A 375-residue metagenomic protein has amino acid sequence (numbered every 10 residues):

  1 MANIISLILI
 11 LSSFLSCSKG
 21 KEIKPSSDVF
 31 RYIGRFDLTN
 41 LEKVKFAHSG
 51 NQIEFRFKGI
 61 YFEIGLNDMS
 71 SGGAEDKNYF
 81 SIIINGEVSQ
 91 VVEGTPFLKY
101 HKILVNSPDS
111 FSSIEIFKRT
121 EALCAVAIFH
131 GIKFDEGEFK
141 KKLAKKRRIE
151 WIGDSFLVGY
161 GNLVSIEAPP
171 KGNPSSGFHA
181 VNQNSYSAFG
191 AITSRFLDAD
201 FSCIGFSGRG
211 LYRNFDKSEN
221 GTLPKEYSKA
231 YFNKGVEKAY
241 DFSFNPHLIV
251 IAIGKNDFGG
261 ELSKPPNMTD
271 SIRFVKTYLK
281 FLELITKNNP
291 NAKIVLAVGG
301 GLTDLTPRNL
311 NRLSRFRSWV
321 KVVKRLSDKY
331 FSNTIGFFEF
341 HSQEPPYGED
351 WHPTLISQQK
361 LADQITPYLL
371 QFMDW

Functional and structural regions predicted by a protein language model:
I4-S13: Sec-dependent N-terminal signal peptides
I10, C17-I152, F156-S185: N-terminal secretory targeting modules
H48-G50, C124, N173-M268, I272 (+2 more regions): Conserved SGNH/GDSL esterase-like catalytic core that processes O-acyl groups on lipids and polysaccharides
S70, S155-V158, F206-L211, K255-G260 (+2 more regions): Solvent-exposed loop/turn segments at secondary-structure junctions within structured extracellular/periplasmic domains
R148-I152, L157, F201-G205, H247-A252 (+2 more regions): Structural recognition of the beta-strand scaffold that forms the well-ordered cores of secreted hydrolase catalytic
S185, E349-W375: Histidine-centered active-site loop/cap adjacent to the catalytic His in serine esterases/O-acetyl transfer systems
Y278-L282, V320: Generic structural signal for well-ordered alpha-helices, preferentially at hydrophobic/aromatic core positions
V295-F340, W351, L355-L361: Substrate-gating cap/lid alpha-helix
